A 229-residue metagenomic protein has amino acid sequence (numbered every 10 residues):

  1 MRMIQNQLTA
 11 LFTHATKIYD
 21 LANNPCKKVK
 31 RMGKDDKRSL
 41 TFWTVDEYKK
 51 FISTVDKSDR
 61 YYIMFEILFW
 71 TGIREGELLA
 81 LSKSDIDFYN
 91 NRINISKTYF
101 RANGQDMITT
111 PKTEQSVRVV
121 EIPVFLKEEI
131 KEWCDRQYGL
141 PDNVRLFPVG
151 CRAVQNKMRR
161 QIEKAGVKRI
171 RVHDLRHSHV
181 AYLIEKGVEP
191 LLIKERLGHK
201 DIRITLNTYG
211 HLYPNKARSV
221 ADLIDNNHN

Functional and structural regions predicted by a protein language model:
M1-K28, R74: N-terminal DNA-binding recognition helix of tyrosine site-specific recombinases/integrases
T16-P25, F88-N91, K97, R136-L140: Proline-centered turn/helix-capping motifs that create local helix->coil transitions or kinks
K17, E66, W70-E77, K157-A165 (+4 more regions): C-terminal catalytic core of tyrosine-transesterase DNA break-rejoin enzymes
D20-N23, K34-S53, A102-V124, L140-P141: DNA breakage-rejoining catalytic core of tyrosine-based enzymes
R31, A80-E132: Conserved tyrosine-mediated DNA breakage-rejoining catalytic core shared by Y-recombinases
K50, T54-D56, G104-T110, N207 (+1 more regions): DNA/chromatin major-groove-contacting recognition/catalytic segments
D56-M64, D87, R92: Conserved catalytic core of the tyrosine transesterase superfamily
T98, P123-K168: Active-site/catalytic core of tyrosine-dependent DNA strand-transfer enzymes
